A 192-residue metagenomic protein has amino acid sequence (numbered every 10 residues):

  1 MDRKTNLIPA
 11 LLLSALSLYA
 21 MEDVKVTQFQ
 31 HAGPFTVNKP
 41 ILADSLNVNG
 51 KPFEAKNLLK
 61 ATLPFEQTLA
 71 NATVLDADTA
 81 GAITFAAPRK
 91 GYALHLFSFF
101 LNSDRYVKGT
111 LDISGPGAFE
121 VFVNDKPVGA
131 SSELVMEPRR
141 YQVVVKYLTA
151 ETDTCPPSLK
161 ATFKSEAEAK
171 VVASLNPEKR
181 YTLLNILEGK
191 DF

Functional and structural regions predicted by a protein language model:
M1-I8: Bacterial N-terminal signal peptides that target proteins for export
L11-A20: Hydrophobic h-region of N-terminal signal peptides that target proteins for export in Gram-negative bacteria
M21-A82, K146-F192: Accessory carbohydrate-binding/adhesion or oligomerization-edge regions at the termini of glycan-active proteins
F53, V128-G129: Short, isolated positions in well-ordered beta-strands
F85-L94: Extracellular beta-rich ligand/substrate-recognition surface
F97-G109, E133-P138: Extracellular and analogous surface-interaction loops
N102-S103, V107-E120, V143: Aromatic-lined ligand-binding clefts that engage carbohydrates, nucleic acids, or primary amines
A118-V128: Short, surface-exposed beta-strand/strand-loop-strand elements in extracellular ectodomains
